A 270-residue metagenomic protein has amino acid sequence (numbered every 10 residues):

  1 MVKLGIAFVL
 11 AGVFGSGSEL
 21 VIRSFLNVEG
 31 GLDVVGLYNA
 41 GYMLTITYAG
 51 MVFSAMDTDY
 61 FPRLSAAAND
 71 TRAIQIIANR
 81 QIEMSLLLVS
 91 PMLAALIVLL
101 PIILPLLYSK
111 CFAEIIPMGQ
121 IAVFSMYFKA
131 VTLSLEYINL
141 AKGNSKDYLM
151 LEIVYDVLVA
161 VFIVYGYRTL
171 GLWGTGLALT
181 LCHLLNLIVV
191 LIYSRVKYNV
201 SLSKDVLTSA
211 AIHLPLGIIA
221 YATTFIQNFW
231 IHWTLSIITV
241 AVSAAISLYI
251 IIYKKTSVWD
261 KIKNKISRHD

Functional and structural regions predicted by a protein language model:
M1-E19, D59-I76, V196-A211, W259-K265: Interhelical loop/hinge segments that connect adjacent transmembrane helices in multipass membrane
A7, I22-F25, V34-F53, E83-L87 (+2 more regions): Alpha-helical transmembrane segments of polytopic membrane transporters and translocases
G41, T45-V89, E136-A141: Helix-loop junctions and terminal segments of transmembrane helices in multi-pass membrane transport/translocation
Y42, M84-L96, E152-D156, W173-S194 (+1 more regions): Short alpha-helical transmembrane segments in multi-pass integral membrane proteins
V52, M56, Q75-K129, A160-R168 (+3 more regions): Alpha-helical transmembrane segments of multi-pass membrane transport and lipid-handling proteins
I116, K146, I153-I188, V200 (+1 more regions): Membrane-interface helix-loop junctions in multi-pass transport and translocation proteins
V123-Y155, S194-Y198: Membrane-interface junctions at transmembrane-helix termini in multi-pass inner-membrane proteins
Y221-D270: Membrane-proximal transmembrane or re-entrant/amphipathic helices at the cytosolic face
